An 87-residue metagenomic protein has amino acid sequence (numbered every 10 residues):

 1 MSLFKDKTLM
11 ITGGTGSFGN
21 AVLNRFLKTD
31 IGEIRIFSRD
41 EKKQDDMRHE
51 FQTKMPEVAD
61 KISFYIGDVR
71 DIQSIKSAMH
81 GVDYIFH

Functional and structural regions predicted by a protein language model:
M1-K7: A short, basic/flexible loop-to-alpha-helix module at the beginning of a structural domain
K7-T29: N-terminal Rossmann NAD(P)H-binding glycine-rich loop of SDR-like oxidoreductase domains
M10, R35, Y65: Conserved Rossmann-like nucleotide-binding pocket used by diverse enzymes that bind dinucleotide cofactors
S17, K42-K43, R70: Short alpha-helical
F26, D30, F51, M55: Active-site catalytic pocket residues across diverse enzymes, especially alpha/beta-hydrolases
D30-D46: Conserved glycine-rich Rossmann-like NAD(P)H-binding loop of the short-chain dehydrogenase/reductase
H49, E57-Y84: Conserved Rossmann-fold cofactor-binding substructure of NAD(P)-dependent oxidoreductases
H87: Redox-cofactor binding/interface segments in oxidoreductases and associated redox assembly factors
